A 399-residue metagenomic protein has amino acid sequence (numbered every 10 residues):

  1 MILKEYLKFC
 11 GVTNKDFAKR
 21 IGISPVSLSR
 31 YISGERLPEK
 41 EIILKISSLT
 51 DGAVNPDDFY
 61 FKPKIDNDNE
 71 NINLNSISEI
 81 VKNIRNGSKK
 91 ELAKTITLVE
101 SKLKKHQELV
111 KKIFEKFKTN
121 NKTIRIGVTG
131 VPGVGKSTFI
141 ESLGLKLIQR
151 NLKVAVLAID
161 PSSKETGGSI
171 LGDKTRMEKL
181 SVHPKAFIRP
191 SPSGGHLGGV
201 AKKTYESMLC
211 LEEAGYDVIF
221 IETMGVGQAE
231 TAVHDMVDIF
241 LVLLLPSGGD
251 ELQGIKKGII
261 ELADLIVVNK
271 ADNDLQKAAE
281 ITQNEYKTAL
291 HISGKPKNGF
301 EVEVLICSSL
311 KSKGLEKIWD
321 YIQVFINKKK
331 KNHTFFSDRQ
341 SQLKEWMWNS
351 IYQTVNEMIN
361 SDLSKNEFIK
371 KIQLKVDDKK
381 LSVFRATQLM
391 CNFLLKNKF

Functional and structural regions predicted by a protein language model:
M1-R20, P56-Y60: A short, Lys/Arg-rich alpha-helix, primarily the initiator
G22-L37: Recognition helix of helix-turn-helix/homeodomain-like DNA-binding domains that insert into the DNA major groove
R30-Y31, S48, V54-N75: Short, charged recognition helix plus adjacent turn of helix-turn-helix-like nucleic-acid-binding domains
E35-S48: Short, basic-rich loop-to-helix N-cap that marks the start of a DNA-contacting helix
N75-I126, V134, L143-A229, M236-V242 (+1 more regions): Nucleotide-state-sensitive switch-loop elements of NTP-binding domains
L92-K94, I306, K317-L395: Long, well-ordered amphipathic alpha-helical subdomains in the mid-to-C-terminal portions of large enzyme subunits
F139: Hydrophobic positions on the alpha1 helix immediately C-terminal to the Walker A/P-loop
L265, A271-K328: Canonical P-loop GTPase G-domain recognition
